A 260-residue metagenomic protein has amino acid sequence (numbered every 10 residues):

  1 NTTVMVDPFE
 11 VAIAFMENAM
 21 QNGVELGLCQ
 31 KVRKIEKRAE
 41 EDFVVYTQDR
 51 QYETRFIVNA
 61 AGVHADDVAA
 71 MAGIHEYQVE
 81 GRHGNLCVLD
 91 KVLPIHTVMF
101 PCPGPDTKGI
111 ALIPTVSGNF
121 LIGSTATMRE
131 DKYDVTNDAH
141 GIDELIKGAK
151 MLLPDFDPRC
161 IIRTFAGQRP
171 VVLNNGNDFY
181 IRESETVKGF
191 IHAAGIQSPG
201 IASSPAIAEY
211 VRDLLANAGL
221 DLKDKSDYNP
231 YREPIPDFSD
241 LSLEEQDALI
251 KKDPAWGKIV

Functional and structural regions predicted by a protein language model:
T2, Q30, T125, F165-A166: Short, well-ordered beta-to-alpha junction loops that form the rim of enzyme active sites and present histidine/acidic
T2, V63-H64, I196: Short glycine-rich anion-binding loops that position phosphate/pyrophosphate groups of nucleotides and phosphorylated
T3-F56: Helical element adjacent to the flavin cofactor pocket in flavoenzyme catalytic cores
F9, G62-V63, P205: Alpha-helix N-cap/helix-start capping motif
A14, V116-S117, Y133-I259: C-terminal catalytic lobe of FAD-dependent flavoproteins
L26-L28, N59, I122, I161-R163 (+1 more regions): General beta-strand structural signal in soluble alpha/beta enzymes
I35-G123, T127-H140, E144-K147, F156 (+1 more regions): Flavin-dependent oxidoreductases
